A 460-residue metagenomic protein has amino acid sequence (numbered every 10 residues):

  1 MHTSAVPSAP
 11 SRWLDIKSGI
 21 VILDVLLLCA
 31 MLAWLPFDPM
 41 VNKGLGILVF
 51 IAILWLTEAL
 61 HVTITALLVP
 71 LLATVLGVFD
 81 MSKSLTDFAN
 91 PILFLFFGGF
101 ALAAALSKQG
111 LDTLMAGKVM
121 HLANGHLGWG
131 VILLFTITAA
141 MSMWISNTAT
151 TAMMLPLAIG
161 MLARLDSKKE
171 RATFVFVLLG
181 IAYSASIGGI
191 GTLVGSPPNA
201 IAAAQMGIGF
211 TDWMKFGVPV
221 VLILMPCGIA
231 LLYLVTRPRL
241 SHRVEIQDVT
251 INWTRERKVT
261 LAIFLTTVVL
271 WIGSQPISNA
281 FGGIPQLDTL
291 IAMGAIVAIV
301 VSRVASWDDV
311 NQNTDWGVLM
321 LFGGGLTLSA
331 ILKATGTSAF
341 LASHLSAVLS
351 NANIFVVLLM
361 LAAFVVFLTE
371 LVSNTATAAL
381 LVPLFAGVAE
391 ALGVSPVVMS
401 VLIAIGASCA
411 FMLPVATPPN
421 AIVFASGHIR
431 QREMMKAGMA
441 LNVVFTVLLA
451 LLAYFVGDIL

Functional and structural regions predicted by a protein language model:
M1-L95, D212-S343, L441-N442, T446 (+1 more regions): Hydrophobic transmembrane alpha-helices of multi-pass small-molecule transporters
A9, W13, F50, I64 (+3 more regions): Membrane-embedded alpha-helical segments and adjacent helix-loop junctions characteristic of multi-pass solute
P10, L165-P238, E245-T250, I422-L452: Membrane-core helix-loop-helix motifs of multi-pass transport proteins
P91-A101, M143-T150, W213-G228, M399-S408: Alpha-helical transmembrane segments
A105-Q109, M153-A158, A230-L240, V415-A416: Membrane-water interface of transmembrane alpha-helices
T113, A152-L155, I159-R164, S196-I201 (+3 more regions): Short helical (or helix-break) motifs at transmembrane helix termini and adjacent helical loops in multi-pass membrane
L127-S142, S167-G188, L222, I354-F367 (+2 more regions): Alpha-helical transmembrane segments of multi-pass membrane proteins
M206-D212, A386-V397, D458-L460: Helix-coil boundary and interhelical linker segments in multi-pass alpha-helical membrane proteins
